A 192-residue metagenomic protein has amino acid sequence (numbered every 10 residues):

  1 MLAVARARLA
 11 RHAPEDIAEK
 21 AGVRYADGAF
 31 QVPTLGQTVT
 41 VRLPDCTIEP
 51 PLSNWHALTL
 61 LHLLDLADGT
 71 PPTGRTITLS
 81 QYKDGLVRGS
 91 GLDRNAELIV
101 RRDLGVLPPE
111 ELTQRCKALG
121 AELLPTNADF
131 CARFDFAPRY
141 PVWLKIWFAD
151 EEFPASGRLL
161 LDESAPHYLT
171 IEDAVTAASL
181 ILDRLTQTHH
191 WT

Functional and structural regions predicted by a protein language model:
M1-D27, H56, D65-E122: Short Lys/Arg-enriched alpha/beta "domain-start" segment
D16-L43, E122-F148: Amphipathic, interaction-prone secondary-structure segments
Q37-L61, W147-E172: Intrinsically disordered, low-complexity regulatory segments enriched in Ser/Thr/Pro and charged residues
P50, L98, R102, F130 (+1 more regions): Short, charged/polar micro-motifs that form catalytic or ligand-binding hotspots
N54-G69, T176-D183: Short, hydrophobic/amphipathic alpha-helical patches that form generic packing surfaces within helical domains
G89-N95, V142-F148, A174-T176: Short, charged low-complexity intrinsically disordered segments located at boundaries of structured domains
L107-H167: Conserved binding-pocket/active-site segment within a compact domain
D162-T192: A recognition module on extended beta-rich or small alphabeta surfaces enriched in W/G with H and D/E
